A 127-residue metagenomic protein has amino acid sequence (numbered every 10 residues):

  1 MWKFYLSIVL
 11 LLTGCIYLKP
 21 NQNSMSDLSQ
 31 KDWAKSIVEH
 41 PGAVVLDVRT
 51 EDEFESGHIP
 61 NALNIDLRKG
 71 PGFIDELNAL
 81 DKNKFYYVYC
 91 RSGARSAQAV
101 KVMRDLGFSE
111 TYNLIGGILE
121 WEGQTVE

Functional and structural regions predicted by a protein language model:
W2-L6, L12-A43, D52-F85, A94-E127: Rhodanese-like catalytic fold shared by cysteine-dependent sulfurtransferases and DSP/PTP-type phosphatases
V45-D47: Structural scaffold elements adjacent to functional motifs in cytosolic proteins
Y89: Short, surface-exposed ligand- or partner-binding patches at beta-edge/loop junctions that are enriched in aromatics
